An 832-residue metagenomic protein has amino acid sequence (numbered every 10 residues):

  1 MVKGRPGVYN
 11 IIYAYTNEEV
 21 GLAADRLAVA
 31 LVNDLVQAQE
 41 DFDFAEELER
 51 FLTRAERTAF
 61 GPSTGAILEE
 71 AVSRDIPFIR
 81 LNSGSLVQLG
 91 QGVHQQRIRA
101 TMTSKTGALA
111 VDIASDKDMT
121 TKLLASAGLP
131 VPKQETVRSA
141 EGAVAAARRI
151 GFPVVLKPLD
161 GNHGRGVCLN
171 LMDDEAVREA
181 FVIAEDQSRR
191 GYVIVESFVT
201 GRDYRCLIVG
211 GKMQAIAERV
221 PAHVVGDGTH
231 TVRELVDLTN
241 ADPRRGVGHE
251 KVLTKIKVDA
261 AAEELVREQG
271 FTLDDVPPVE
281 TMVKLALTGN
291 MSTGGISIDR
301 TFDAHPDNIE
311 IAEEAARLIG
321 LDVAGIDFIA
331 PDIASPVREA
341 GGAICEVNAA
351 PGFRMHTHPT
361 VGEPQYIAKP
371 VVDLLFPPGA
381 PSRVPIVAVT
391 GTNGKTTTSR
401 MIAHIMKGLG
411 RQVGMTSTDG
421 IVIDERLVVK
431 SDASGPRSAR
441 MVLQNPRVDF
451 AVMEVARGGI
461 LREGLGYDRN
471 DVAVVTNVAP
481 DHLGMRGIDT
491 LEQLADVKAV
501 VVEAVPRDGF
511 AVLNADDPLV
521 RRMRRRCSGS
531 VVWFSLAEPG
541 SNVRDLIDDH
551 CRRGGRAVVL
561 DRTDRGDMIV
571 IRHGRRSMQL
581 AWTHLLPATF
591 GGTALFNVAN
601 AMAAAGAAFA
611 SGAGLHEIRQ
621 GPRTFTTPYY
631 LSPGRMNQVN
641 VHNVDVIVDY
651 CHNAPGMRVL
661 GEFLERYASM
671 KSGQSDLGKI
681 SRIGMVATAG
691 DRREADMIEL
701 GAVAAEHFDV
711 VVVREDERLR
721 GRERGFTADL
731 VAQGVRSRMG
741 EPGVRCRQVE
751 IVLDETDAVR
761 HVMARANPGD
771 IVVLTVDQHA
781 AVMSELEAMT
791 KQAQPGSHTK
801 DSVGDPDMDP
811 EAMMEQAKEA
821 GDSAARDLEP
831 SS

Functional and structural regions predicted by a protein language model:
M1, R400, G487, G591-A594 (+2 more regions): ATP-dependent carboxylate-amine ligase
M1-S73, K212-I216, V220-E234, A261 (+2 more regions): ATP-dependent carboxylate activation and anion-phosphoryl transfer catalytic cores that bind Mg-ATP to form
Y13-R149, N162: Conserved N-proximal alpha/beta basic substrate-recognition cap immediately N-terminal to, or forming the N-lobe
A71, D327, T416, E454 (+6 more regions): Residue-level signal for inorganic ion chemistry
Q96-D259, P306: Active-site nucleotide/adenylate-binding loops and adjacent lid/helix of ATP-dependent enzymes
T101, P378-L427: Walker A (P-loop) phosphate-binding motif
L427-I547, L585-F590, A654-M657: Flexible active-site lid/hinge loop adjacent to a nucleotide/diphosphate and Mg2+-phosphate binding pocket
I488-A495, A499, G509, G529-R658: Adenine nucleotide phosphate-binding catalytic loops in nucleotide-utilizing enzymes
